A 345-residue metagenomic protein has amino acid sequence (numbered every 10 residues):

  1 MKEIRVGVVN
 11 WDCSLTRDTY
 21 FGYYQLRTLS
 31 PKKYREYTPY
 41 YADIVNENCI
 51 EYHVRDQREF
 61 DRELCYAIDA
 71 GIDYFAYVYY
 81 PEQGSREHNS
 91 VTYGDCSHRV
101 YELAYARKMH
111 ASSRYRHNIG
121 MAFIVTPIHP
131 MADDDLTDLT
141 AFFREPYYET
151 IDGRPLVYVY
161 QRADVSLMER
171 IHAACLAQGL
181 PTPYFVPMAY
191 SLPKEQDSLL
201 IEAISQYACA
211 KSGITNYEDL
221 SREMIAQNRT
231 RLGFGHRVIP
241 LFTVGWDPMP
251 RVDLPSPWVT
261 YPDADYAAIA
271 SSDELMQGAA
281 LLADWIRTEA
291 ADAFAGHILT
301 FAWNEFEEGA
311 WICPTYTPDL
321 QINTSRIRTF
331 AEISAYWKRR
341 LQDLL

Functional and structural regions predicted by a protein language model:
M1-L345: Glycan-processing catalytic domains of CAZymes
